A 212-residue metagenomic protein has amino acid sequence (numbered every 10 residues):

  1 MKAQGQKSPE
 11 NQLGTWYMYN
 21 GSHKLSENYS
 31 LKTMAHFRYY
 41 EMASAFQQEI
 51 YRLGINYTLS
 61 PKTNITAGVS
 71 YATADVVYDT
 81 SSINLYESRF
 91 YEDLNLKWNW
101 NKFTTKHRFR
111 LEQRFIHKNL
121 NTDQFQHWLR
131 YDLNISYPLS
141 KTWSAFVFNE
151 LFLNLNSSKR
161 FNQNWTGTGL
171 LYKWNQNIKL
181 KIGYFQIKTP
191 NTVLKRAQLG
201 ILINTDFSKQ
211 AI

Functional and structural regions predicted by a protein language model:
Q6-T66: Start-of-domain marker
N11-T15, Q47-E49, Y86-F90, D123-L129 (+2 more regions): Residues that define the transmembrane beta-barrel architecture of outer-membrane proteins
Y19, R52-L53, E92-L94, Y131-L133 (+3 more regions): Membrane-embedded beta-strands of outer-membrane beta-barrel proteins, especially the hydrophobic/small aromatic
H23, Y57, L96-W98, Y137 (+2 more regions): Residue-level signature of outer-membrane beta-barrel architecture
N28-T33, K62-A67, N101-T105, T142-A145 (+2 more regions): Repeated loop/turn-to-beta-strand initiation elements of outer-membrane beta-barrel proteins
A35-E41, V69-D75, W98-W100, L111-F115 (+3 more regions): Transmembrane beta-strands of outer-membrane beta-barrel pores
L94, L171-Y172, K195-I212: Outer-membrane beta-barrel "beta-signal"
K102-K179, F185-I187: Outer-membrane beta-barrel transmembrane domain signature
